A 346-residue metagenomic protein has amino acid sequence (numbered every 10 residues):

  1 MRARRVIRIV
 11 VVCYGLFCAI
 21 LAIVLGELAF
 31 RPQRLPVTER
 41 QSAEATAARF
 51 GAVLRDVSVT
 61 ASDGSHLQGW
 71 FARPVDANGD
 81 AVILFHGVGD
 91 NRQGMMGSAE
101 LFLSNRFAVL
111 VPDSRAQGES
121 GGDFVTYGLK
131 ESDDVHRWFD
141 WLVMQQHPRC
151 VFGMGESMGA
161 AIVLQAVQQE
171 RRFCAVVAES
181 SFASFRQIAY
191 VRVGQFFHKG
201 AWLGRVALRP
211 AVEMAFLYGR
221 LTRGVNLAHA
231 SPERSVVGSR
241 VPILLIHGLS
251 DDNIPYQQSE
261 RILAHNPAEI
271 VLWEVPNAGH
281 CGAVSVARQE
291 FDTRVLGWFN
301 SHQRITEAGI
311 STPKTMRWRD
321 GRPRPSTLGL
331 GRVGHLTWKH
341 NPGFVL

Functional and structural regions predicted by a protein language model:
A3-T60, L346: An N-terminal hydrophobic leader/cap segment in hydrolases
V88-L101, S114: The serine-hydrolase catalytic nucleophile loop
S98, P232, V241, P255-A264: Short alpha-helix in the alpha/beta-hydrolase fold that links the catalytic acid
L101-G121: Conserved alpha/beta-hydrolase
V125-Q146: Alpha/beta-hydrolase active-site loop
Q168-V225, R234: Hydrolase active-site cap/lid region
G238-R240, L245-H247, D251: Short beta-strand/loop motif that positions the catalytic acidic residue of the alpha/beta-hydrolase fold
A278-D292: Catalytic histidine-centered segment of alpha/beta-hydrolase-like enzymes
